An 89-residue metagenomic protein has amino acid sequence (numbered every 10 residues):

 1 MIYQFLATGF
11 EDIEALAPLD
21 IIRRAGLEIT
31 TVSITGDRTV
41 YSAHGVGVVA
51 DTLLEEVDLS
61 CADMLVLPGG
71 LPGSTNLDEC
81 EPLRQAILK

Functional and structural regions predicted by a protein language model:
M1-K89: Extended, subdomain-level signal for the structured scaffold at the beginning of enzyme domains
